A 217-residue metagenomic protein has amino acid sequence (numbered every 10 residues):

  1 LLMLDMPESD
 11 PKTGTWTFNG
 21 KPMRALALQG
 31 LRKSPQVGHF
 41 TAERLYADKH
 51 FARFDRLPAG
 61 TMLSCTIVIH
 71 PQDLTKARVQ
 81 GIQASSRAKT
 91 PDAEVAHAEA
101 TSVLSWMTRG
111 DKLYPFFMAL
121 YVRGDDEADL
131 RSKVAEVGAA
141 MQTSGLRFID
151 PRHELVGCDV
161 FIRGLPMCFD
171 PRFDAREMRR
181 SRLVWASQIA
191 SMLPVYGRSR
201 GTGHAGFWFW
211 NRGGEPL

Functional and structural regions predicted by a protein language model:
L1-V195: Extended, folded cores of ATP/NTP-driven motor/assembly subunits in large transport and secretion machines
S187-L217: Active-site-adjacent "gating/activation" loops or surface patches in catalytic cores
